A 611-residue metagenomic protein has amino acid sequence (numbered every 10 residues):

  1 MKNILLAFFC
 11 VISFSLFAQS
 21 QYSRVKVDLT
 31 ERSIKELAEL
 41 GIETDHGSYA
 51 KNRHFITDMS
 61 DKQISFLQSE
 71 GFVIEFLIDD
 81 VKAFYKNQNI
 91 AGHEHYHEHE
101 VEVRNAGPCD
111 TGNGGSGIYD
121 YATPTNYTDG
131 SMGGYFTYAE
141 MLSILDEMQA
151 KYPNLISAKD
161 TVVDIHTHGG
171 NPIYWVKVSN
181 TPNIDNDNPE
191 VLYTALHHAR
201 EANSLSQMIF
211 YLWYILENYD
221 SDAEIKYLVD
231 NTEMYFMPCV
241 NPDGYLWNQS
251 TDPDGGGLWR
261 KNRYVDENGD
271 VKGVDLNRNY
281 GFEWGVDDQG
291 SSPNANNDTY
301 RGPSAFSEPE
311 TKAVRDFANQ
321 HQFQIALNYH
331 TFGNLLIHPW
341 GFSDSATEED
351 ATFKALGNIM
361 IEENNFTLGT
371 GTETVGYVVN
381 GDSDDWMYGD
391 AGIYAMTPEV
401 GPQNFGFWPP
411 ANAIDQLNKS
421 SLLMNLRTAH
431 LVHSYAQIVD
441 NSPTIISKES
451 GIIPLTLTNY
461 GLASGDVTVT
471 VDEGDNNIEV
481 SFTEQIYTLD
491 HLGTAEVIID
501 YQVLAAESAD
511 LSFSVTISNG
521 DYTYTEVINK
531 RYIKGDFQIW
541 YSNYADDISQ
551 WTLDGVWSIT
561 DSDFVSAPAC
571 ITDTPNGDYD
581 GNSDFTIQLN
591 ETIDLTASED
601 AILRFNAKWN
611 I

Functional and structural regions predicted by a protein language model:
K26-V27, P172, Q249-S450, E479-V480: Metallocarboxypeptidase
K448-L462, A607: Short beta-strand elements of extracellular/lumenal beta-sandwich folds
T458-N477: Short acidic, flexible loop segments centered on an aromatic residue
I478-A506: Intrinsically disordered, low-complexity Pro/Gly/Ser/Thr-rich segments with frequent PxxP/GP/PP motifs and embedded
V503-D536: Terminal connector regions
F537-F585: Extracellular glycan-recognition surfaces and repeat-rich motifs
G577-L595, I602: Short beta-strands within extracellular/lumenal beta-sheet-rich domains
L595-A597, K608-I611: Extended, low-complexity, turn-rich repeat/linker tracts enriched in Gly/Pro/Ser/Thr and Asp/Glu that occur
